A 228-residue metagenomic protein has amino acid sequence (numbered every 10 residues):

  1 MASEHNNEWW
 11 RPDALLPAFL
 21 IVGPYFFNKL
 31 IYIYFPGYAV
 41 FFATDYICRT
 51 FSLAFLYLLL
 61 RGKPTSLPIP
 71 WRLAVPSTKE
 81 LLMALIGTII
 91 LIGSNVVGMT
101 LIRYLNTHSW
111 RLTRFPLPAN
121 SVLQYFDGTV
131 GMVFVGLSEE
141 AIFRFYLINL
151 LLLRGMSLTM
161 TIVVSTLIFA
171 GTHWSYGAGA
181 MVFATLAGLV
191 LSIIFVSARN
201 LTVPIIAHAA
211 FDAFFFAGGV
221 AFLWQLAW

Functional and structural regions predicted by a protein language model:
M1-W9: Short, Lys/Arg-rich, polar N-terminal cytosolic tail immediately upstream of the first transmembrane signal-anchor
E8-S66: Alpha-helical transmembrane segments in multi-pass membrane proteins
A14-F19, L81-I86, Y125-T129, T159-V164 (+2 more regions): Hydrophobic alpha-helical transmembrane segments
F26-L30, A180-W228: Functionally important transmembrane alpha-helices
F35-F41, L67-V135, Q225-W228: Juxtamembrane helix-loop-helix connectors linking adjacent transmembrane helices in multi-pass membrane enzymes
Y38, S77-E80, S121, Y125 (+3 more regions): Membrane-helix interface segments
I47, F134, V164-I168, V182 (+3 more regions): Hydrophobic residues within alpha-helical transmembrane segments of multi-pass solute transporters/permease subunits
G98, R114-G171: Function-critical hydrophobic alpha-helical transmembrane segments in multi-pass membrane proteins
